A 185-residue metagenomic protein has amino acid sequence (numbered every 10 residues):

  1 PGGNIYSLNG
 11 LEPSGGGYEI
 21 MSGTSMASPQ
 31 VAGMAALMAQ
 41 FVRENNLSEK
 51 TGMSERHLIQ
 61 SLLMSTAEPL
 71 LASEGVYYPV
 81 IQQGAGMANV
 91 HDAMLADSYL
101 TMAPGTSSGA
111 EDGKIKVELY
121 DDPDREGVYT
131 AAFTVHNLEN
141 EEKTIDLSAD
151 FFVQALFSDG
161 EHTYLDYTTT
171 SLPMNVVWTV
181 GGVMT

Functional and structural regions predicted by a protein language model:
G2-G75: Hydrolase catalytic cores
E49, P79-T185: Secreted peptidase-domain scaffold signal
